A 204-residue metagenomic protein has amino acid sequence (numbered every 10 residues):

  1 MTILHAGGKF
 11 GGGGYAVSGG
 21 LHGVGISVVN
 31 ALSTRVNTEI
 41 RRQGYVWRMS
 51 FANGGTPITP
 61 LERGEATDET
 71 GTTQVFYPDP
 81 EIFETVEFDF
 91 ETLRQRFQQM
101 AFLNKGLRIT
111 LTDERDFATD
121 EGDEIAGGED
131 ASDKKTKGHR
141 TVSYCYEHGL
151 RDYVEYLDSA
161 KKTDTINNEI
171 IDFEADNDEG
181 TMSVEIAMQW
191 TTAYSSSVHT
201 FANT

Functional and structural regions predicted by a protein language model:
M1, H5, F88, I166-N168: N-terminal functional modules and adjacent low-complexity/disordered segments of proteins
T2-K9, G71-T73, I186-H199: Active-site-adjacent bridging/hinge elements
G7-Y144: GHKL-type ATPase core
Q99, G106, T110-D113, F117-T204: GHKL/Histidine-kinase-like ATPase module
